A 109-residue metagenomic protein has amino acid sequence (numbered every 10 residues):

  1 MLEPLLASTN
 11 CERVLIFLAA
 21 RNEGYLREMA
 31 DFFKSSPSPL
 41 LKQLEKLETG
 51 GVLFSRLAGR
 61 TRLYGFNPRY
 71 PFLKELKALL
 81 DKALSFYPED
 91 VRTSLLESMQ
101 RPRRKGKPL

Functional and structural regions predicted by a protein language model:
E3-C11, Y25, F54-L80: Short, cationic-aromatic polyanion-contact patches
L5, L18-R21: Short helix-capping/hinge SLiMs at alpha-helix to coil transitions
E12-I16: Pre-recognition alpha-helix immediately N-terminal to the DNA-recognition helix within helix-turn-helix or winged-helix
E28-F32: A short acidic, leucine-rich amphipathic alpha-helix
S38: Key DNA-contact positions within bacterial/archaeal DNA-binding proteins
L44-E45: Short, hydrophobic-biased segments on the C-terminal half of alpha helices that form "recognition helices"
G51: Glycine-centered, phosphate/nucleic-acid-interacting loop/turn motifs that mediate DNA/RNA or nucleotide
P71-L109: Amphipathic alpha-helical dimerization/coiled-coil segments that flank or bridge DNA-binding/regulatory modules
